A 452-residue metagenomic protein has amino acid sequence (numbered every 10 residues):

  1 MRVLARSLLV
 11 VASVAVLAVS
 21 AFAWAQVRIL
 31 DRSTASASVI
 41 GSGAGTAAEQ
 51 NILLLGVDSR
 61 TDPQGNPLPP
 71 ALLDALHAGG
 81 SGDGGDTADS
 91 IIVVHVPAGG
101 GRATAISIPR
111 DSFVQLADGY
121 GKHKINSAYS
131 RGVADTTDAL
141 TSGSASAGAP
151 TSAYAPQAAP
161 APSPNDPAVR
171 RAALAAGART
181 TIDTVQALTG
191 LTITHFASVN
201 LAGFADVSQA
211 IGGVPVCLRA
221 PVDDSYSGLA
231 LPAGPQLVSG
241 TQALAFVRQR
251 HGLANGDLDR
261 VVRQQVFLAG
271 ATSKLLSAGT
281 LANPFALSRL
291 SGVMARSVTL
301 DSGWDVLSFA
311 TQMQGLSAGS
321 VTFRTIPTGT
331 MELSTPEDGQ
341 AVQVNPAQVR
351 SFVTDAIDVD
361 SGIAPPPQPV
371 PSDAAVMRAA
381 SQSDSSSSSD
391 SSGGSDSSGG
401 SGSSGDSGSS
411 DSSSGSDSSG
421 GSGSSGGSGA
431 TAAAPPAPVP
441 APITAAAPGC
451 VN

Functional and structural regions predicted by a protein language model:
M1-N452: Non-catalytic, solvent-exposed segments at the cell envelope interface
